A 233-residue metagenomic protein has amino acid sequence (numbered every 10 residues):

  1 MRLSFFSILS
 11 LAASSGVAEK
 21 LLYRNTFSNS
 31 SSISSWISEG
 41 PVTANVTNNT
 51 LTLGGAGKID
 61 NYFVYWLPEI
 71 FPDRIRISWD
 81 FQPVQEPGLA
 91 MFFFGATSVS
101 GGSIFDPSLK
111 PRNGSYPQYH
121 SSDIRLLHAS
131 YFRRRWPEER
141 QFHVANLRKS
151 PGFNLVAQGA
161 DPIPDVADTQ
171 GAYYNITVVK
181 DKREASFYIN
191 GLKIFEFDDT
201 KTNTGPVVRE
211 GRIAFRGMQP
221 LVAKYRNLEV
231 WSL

Functional and structural regions predicted by a protein language model:
M1-A18: Fungal secretory targeting signals
G16-L233: Extracellular glycan-recognition regions
